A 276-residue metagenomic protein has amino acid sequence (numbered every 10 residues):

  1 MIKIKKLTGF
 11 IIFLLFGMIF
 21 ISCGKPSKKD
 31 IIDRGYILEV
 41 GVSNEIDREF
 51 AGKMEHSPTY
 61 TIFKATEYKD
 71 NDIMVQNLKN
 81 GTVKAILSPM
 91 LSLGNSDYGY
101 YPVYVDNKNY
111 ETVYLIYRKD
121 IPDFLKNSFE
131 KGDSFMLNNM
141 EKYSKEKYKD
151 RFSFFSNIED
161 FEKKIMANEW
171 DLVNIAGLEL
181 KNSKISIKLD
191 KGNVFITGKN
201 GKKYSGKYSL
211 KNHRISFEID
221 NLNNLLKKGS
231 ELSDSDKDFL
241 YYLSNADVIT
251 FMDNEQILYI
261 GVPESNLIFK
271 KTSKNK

Functional and structural regions predicted by a protein language model:
C23, N157-K276: Lipid interaction determinants
P26-E39, M166: Immediate post-signal peptide segment of exported/extracytoplasmic ligand-binding proteins
R34-N44, K64-A65: Short, well-ordered beta-strand elements
F63-Q76: Short helix-initiation/N-cap motifs at beta->coil->alpha
K84-G99: A ligand-binding cleft/hinge motif common to bilobed small-molecule-binding domains
N95-V113, D120: Ligand-binding "clamshell"
E111-S156: Extended ligand-binding regions for polar small-molecule ligands
